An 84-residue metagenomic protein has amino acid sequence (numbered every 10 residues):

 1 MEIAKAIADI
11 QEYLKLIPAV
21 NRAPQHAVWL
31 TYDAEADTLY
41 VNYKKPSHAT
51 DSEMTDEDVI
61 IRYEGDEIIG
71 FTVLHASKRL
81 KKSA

Functional and structural regions predicted by a protein language model:
M1-A84: Small, basic N-terminal interaction modules of short regulatory proteins
